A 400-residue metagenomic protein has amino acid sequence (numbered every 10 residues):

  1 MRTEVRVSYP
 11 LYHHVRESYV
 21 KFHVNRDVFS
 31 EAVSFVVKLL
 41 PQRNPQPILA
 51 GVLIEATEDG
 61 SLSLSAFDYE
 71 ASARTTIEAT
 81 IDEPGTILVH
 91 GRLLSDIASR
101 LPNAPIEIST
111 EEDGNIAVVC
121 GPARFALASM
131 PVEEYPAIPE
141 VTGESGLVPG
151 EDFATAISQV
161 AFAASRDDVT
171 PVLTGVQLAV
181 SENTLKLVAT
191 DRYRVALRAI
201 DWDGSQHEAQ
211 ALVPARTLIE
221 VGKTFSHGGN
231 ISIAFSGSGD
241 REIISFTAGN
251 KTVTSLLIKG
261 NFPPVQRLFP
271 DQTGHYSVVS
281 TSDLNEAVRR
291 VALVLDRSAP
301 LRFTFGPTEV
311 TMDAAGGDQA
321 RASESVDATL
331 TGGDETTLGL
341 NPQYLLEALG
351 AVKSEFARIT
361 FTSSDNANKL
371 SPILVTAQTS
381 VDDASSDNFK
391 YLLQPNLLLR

Functional and structural regions predicted by a protein language model:
R2-R400: Structural preference for solvent-exposed beta-strand-turn elements and adjacent flexible terminal/loop segments within
